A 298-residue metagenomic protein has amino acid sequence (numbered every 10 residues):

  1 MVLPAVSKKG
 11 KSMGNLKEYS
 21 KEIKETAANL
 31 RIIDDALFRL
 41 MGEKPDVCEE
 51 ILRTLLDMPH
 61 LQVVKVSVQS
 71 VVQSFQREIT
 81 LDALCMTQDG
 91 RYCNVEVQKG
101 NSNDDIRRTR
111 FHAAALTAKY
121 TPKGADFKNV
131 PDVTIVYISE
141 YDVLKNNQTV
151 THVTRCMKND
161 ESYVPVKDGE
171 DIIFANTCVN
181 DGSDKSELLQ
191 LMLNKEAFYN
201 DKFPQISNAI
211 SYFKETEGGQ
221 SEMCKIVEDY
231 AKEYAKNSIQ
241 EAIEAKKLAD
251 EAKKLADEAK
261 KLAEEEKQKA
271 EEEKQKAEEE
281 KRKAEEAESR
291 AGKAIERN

Functional and structural regions predicted by a protein language model:
V2-A28, I32, A36, L55 (+2 more regions): Short, charged alpha-helical interaction segments and adjacent helix-coil junctions
V2-D168: Accessory alpha/beta interaction modules
G100, C178-N180: Short, surface-exposed acidic/glycine-rich loop or hinge patches that mediate macromolecular interfaces
V143, N180-G182: Short Gly/Pro-enriched loop/turn and capping motifs at secondary-structure junctions
M157, E161-D171, D201, N208 (+1 more regions): Conserved, surface-exposed functional patches that form binding/active-site neighborhoods
K158-G169, C178, L188-E196: Low-complexity, glycine/alanine/valine/leucine- and proline-rich hydrophobic stretches
